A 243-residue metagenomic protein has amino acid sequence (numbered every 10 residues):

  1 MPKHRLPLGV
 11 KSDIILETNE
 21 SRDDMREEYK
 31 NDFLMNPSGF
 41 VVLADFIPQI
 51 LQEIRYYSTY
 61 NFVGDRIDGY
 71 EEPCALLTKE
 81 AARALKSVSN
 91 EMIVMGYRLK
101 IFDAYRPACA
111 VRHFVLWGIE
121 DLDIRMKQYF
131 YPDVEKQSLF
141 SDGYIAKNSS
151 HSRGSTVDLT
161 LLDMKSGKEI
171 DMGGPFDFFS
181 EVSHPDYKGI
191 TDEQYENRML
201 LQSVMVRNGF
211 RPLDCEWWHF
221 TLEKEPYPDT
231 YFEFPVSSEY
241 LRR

Functional and structural regions predicted by a protein language model:
P2-A104, V111-R112, L116-D214, E225-R243: Extracytoplasmic cell-surface/polysaccharide-interacting catalytic and binding patches
F220: Conserved metal-phosphate-binding beta-hairpin within the catalytic cores of diverse ATP-dependent phosphoryl-transfer
